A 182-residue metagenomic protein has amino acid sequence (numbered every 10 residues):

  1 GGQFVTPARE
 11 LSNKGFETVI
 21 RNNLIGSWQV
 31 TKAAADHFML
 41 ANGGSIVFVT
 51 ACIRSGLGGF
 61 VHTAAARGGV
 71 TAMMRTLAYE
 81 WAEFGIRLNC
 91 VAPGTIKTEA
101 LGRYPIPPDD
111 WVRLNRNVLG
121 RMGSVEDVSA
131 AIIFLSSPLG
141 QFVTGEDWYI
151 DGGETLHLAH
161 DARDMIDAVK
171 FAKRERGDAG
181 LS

Functional and structural regions predicted by a protein language model:
P7-A8, S12-E17, R113: Substrate-binding pocket helix/loop in short-chain dehydrogenase/reductase
W28, R121-I150, T155-L156: C-terminal substrate-recognition "lid" of short-chain dehydrogenase/reductases
V30-A34, F38, M73-M74, A131 (+1 more regions): Hydrophobic positions on the long internal alpha-helix of Rossmann-like NAD(P)-dependent oxidoreductase domains
D36, Y79-E83, Q141: Alpha-helical segment proximal to the catalytic Tyr-Lys
V47-G69, M74-E83, T95: Catalytic loop of short-chain dehydrogenase/reductase
S55, A92-R103, I150, L156: Short, flexible catalytic-loop segment of classical short-chain dehydrogenase/reductase
I133, T144-S182: Short C-terminal tail/terminal secondary-structure segment of NAD(P)H-dependent dehydrogenase/reductase domains
